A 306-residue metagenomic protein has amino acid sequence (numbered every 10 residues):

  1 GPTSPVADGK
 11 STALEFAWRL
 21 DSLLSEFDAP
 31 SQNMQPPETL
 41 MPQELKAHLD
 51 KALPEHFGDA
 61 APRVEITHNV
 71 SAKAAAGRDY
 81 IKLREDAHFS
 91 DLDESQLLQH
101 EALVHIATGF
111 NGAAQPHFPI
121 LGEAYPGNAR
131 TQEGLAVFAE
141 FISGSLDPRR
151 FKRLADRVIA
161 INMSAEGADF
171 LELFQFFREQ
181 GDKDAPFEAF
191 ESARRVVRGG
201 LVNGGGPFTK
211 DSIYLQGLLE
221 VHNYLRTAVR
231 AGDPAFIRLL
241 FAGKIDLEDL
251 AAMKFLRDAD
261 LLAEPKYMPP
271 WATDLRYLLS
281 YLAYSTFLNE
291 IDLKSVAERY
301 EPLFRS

Functional and structural regions predicted by a protein language model:
G1-L92: Contiguous, non-catalytic segments that form substrate-binding/exosite surfaces or channel walls
E44, N69, K82-L83, N128 (+3 more regions): Primarily short, surface-exposed interaction patches in extracytoplasmic proteins
P54-F57, L103, A107-G112, E140-P148 (+3 more regions): Hydrophobic/aromatic-lined pockets within catalytic cores
A74-Y80, A107-G112, E188-R194: Active-site-adjacent bridging/hinge elements
L92, A107-Q132: Post-HEXXH active-site segment of zinc metalloproteases
D93-A107: Short alpha-helix carrying the canonical HExxH Zn2+-binding catalytic motif
G122-N162, G217: Post-HExxH zinc-binding segment in Zn-dependent metallohydrolases
R150-R305: Conserved alpha-helical "signature site" that marks functionally important helical segments or helix/loop junctions
